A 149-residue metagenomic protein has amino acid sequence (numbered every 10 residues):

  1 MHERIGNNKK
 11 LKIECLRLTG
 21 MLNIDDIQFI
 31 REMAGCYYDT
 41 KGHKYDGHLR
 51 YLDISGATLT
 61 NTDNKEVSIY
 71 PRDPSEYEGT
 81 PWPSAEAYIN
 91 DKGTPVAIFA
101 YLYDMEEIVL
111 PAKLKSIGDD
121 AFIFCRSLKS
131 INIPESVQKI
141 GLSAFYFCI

Functional and structural regions predicted by a protein language model:
M1-K9, D25-G35, K41, L142-S143: Short, T/G/N/S-enriched strand-turn elements that build extracellular solenoid repeat scaffolds
R4, N64-K65: Short conserved micro-motifs at the rims of enzyme active sites and ligand-binding pockets
E14-L22, K41-N64, D73-D91, L102-S116 (+2 more regions): Structural signature of tandem-repeat unit edges
I30-C36, E66-R72, I123: A structural signal for leucine-rich repeat
G93-P95: A composition-driven surface/loop motif
A97, G118-I123, G141-Y146: Consensus positions within tandem repeat domains that build extended binding/scaffold surfaces
